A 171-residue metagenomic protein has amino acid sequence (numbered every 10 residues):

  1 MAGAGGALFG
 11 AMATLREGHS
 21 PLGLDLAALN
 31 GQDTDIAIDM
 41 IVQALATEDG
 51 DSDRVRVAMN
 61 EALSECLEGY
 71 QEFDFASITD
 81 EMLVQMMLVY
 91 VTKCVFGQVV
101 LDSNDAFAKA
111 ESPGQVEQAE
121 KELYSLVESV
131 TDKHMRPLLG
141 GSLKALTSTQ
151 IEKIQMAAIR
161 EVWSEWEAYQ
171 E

Functional and structural regions predicted by a protein language model:
A2-V91: Long amphipathic alpha-helical segments with strong coiled-coil/leucine-zipper propensity
F9, F73-F75, F96, F107 (+2 more regions): Phenylalanine-focused residue identity feature
L101, D105-E171: Alpha-helical oligomerization segments
